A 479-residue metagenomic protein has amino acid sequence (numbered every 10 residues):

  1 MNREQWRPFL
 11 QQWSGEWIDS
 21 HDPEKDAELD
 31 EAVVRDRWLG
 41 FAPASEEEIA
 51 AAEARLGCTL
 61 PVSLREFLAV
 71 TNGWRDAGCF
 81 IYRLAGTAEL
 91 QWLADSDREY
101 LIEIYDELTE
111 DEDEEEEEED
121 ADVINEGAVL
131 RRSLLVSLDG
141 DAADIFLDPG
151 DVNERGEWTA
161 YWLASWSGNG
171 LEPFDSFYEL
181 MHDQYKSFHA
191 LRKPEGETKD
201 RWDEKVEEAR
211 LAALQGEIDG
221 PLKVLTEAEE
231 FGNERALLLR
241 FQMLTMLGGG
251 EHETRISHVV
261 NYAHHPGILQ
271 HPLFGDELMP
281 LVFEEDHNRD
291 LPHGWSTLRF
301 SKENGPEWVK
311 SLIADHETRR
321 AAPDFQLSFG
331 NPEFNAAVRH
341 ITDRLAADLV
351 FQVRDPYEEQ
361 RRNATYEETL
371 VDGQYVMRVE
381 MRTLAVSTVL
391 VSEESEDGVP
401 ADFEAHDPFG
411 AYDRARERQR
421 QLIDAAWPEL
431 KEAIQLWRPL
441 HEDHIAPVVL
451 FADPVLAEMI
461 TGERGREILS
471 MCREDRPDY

Functional and structural regions predicted by a protein language model:
M1-G140, W202-D219, E229-D413, E417-R418: A surface-exposed partner-binding patch
N125-E157, L163-G168: Extended serine/threonine-enriched, polar tracts that run as long, contiguous segments within proteins
D183-L225: Charged, amphipathic alpha-helical linkers/stalks
D219, E253, D424, A457 (+1 more regions): Residue register within tetratricopeptide repeats
L450-Y479: Terminal, low-structured helical/coil segments at or just beyond the last alpha-helical repeat
